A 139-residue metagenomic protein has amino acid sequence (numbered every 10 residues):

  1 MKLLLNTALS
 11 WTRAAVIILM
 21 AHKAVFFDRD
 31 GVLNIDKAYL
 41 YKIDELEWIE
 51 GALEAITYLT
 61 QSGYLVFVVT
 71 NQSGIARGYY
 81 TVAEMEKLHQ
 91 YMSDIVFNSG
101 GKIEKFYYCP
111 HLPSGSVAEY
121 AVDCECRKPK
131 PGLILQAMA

Functional and structural regions predicted by a protein language model:
K2-F27: Non-catalytic pre-domain segments flanking phosphatase-related domains
R13-A15, L65, S93: Low-complexity, intrinsically disordered short peptide segments enriched in small/polar/basic residues
I18-L65: Active-site neighborhood of HAD-like aspartate-dependent phosphohydrolases
M20-K23, A83-K105, P113-A139: Asp-based, Mg2+/Mn2+-dependent phosphohydrolase catalytic module
D36-K37, G78, A118: Short glycine-/acidic-enriched loop or helix-start segments at secondary-structure transitions that form or flank
D44-E45, G78-A83, A121: Short, solvent-exposed loop/turn segments at secondary-structure boundaries
A52, I56-H89, K102-G115: Substrate-recognition element of Asp-dependent hydrolases with the DxDx(T/V) motif
